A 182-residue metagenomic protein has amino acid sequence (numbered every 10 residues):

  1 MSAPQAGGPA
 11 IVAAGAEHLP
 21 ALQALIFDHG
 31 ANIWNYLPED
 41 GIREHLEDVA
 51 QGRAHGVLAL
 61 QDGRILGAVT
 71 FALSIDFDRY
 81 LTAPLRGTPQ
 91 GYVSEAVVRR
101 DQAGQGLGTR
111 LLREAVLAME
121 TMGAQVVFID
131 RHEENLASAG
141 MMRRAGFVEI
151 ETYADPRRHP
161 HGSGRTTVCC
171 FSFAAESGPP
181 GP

Functional and structural regions predicted by a protein language model:
G8-A24: A short beta-loop-alpha structural element at the N-terminal edge of CoA-dependent acyl/N-acetyltransferase catalytic
W34-Q61, T70: Active-site rim helix/loop that mediates acceptor-substrate recognition in acyltransferases
A68-E95, P156-H161: Conserved acyl-donor/pantetheine-binding loop and adjacent beta-alpha core of acyl/acetyltransferases and related
V98, G104-L117, G140-R144: Conserved acetyl-CoA-binding loop-helix of GNAT-fold acetyltransferases
M119-R131: Conserved GNAT acetyl-CoA-binding A-motif
I129-A139: Conserved beta-strand-loop-alpha-helix junction that forms the acyl-donor binding cleft
D130, R143-S163: Conserved catalytic-core motifs of GNAT/GCN5-like acyltransferases
D155-P182: C-terminal "cap" of GNAT-fold acetyltransferases
